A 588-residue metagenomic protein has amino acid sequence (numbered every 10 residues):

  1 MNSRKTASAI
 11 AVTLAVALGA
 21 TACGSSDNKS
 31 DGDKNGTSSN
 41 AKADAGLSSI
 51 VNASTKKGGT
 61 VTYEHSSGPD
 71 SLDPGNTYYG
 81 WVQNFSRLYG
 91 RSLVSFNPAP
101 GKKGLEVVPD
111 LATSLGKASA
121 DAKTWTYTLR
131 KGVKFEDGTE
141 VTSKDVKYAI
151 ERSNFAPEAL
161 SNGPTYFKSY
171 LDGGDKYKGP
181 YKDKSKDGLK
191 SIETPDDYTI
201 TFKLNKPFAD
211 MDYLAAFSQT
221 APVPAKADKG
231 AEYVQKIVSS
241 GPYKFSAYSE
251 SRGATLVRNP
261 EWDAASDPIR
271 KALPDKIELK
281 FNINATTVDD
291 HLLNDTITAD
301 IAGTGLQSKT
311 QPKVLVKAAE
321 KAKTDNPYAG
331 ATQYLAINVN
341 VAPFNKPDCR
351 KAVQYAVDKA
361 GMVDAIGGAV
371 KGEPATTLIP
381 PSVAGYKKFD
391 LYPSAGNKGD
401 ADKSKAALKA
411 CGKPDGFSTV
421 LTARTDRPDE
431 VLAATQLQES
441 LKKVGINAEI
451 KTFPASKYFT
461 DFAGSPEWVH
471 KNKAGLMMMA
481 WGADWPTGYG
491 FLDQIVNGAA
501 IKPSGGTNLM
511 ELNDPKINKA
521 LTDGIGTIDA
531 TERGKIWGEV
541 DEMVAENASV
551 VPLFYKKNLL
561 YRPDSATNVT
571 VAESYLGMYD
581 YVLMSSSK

Functional and structural regions predicted by a protein language model:
S49, I192, K351, V363 (+4 more regions): Extracytoplasmic/peripheral linker and loop segments enriched in polar/acidic and small residues with frequent Thr/Pro
T62, V141-E151, D197-P207, G241-P242 (+7 more regions): Alpha-helical secondary-structure segments
E64-A120, V238: N-terminal lobe/hinge region of extracytoplasmic solute-binding protein
P98-K102, K176-K178, K203-A272, K276: Gly/Pro-rich hinge or "lid" segments in bacterial periplasmic/extracellular proteins
T128, K147, R152-V223: Surface-exposed binding/hinge segments that line and control ligand-binding clefts or catalytic entry sites
D228-I237, E261-V314, N447: Ligand-site clamp/hinge motif
Y243, V370-A410, R427-L432: Structural transition elements
L560-K588: Long beta-strand-rich cores associated with HINT superfamily self-processing modules
